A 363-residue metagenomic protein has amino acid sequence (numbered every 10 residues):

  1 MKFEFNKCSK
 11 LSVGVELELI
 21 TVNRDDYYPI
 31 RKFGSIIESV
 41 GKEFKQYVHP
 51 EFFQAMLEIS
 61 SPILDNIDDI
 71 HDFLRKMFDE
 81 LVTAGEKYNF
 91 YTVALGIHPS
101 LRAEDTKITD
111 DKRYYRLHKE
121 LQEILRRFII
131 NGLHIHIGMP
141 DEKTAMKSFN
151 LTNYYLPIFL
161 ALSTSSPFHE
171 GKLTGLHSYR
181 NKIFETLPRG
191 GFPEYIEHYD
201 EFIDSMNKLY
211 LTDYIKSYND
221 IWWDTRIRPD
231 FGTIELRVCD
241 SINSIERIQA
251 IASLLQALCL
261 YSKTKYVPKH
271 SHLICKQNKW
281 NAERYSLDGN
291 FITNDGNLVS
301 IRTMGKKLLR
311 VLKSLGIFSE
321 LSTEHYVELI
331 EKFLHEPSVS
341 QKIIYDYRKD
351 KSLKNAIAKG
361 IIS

Functional and structural regions predicted by a protein language model:
M1-Y88, L117, F184-S363: C-terminal accessory/tail domains of diverse enzymes
Y47-F52, G85-H98, E123-F128: Short, flexible active-site-proximal loops enriched in glycine and acidic residues
F90-T106, E170-T174: Short, glycine/charge-rich beta-strand/loop segments that flank catalytic centers and engage negatively charged groups
E104-Y115, G175-P188, A282-R284: Short, low-order "capping/linker" segments at domain edges
D111-G132: Acidic, His- and aromatic-enriched active-site or binding-groove loops in soluble protein domains that engage sugars
D111-H118, M139-L160, S244-Q256: Helical (often loop-to-helix) elements that flank the catalytic cores of nucleotide-handling enzymes
I135: An acidic/histidine-cluster motif and surrounding catalytic segment that typifies divalent-metal-assisted enzyme active
D141, F149-I196: An exposed, glycine/acidic-rich loop-and-rim segment of catalytic or binding clefts
